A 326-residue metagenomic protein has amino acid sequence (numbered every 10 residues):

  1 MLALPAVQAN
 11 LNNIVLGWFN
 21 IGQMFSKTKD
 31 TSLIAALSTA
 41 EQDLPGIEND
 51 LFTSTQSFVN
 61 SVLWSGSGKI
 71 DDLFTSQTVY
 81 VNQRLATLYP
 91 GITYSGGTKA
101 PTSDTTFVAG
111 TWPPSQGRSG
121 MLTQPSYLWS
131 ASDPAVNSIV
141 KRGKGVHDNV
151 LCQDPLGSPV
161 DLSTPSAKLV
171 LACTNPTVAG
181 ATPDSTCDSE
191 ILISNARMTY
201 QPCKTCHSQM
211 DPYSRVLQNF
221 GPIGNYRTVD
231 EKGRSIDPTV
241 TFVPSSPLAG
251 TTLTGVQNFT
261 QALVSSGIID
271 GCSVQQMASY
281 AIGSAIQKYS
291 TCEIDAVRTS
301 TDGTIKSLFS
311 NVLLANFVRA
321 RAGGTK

Functional and structural regions predicted by a protein language model:
M1-A281, T291-K326: Active-site substrate-binding loop specific to GH73 endo-beta-N-acetylglucosaminidase modules in bacterial autolysins
S284: Gly/Ser/Thr-rich helix-start
